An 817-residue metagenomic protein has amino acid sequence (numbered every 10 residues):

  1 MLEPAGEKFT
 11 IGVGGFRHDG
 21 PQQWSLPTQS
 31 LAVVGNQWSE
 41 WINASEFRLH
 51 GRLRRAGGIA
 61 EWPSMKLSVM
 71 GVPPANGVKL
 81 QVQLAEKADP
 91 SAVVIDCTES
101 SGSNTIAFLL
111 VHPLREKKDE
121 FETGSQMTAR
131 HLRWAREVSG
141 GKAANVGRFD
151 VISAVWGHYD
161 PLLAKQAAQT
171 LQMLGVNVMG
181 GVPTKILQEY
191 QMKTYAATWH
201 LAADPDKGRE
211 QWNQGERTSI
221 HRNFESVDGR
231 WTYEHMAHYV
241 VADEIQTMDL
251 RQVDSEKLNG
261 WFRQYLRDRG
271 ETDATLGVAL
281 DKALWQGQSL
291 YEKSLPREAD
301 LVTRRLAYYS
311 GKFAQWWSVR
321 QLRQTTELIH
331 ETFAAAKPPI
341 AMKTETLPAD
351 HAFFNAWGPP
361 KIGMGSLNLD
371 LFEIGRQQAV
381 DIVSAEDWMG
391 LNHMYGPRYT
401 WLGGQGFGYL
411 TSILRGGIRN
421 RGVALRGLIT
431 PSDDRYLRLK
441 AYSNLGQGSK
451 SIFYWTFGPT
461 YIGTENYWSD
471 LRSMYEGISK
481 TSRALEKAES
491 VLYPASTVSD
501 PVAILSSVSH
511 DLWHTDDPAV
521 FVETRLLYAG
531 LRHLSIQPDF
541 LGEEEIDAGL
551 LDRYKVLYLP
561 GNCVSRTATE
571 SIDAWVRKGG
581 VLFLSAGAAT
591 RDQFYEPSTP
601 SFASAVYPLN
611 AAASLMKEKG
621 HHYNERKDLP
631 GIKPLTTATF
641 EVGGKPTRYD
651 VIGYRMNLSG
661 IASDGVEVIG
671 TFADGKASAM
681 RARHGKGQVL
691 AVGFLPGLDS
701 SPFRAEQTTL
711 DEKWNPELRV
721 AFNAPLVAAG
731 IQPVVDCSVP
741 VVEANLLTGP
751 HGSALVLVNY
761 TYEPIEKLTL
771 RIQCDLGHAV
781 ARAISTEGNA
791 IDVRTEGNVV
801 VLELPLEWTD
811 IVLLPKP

Functional and structural regions predicted by a protein language model:
M1-Y190, T218-D228, Y233-A242, D273 (+7 more regions): Mature N-terminal, pre-catalytic/accessory segment of carbohydrate-active enzymes
A92, E122-E137, N223-Y409, I413: Polysaccharide-binding and catalytic clefts of secreted carbohydrate-active enzymes
D150-P161, H200-R222, A242-I245, V302-R320 (+5 more regions): The substrate-binding groove and active-site-proximal loops of carbohydrate-active enzymes, especially glycoside
V151-V155, V178-G181, T194-A197, A237-V241 (+4 more regions): Hydrophobic faces of well-ordered beta-strands that scaffold small-molecule active sites in alpha/beta enzyme cores
M192, K337-I340, N420-V423, K578-V581 (+1 more regions): A short helix->loop->beta-strand "cap" motif at the edges of active sites that frequently abuts
P205, V227-R230, D249, K343-L534 (+9 more regions): Hydrophobic targeting/anchoring helices
L527-P560: Phosphate-binding active sites in nucleotide-utilizing proteins
P560-P817: A conserved amphipathic helix/loop scaffold that creates a polar/acidic microenvironment used either to coordinate
